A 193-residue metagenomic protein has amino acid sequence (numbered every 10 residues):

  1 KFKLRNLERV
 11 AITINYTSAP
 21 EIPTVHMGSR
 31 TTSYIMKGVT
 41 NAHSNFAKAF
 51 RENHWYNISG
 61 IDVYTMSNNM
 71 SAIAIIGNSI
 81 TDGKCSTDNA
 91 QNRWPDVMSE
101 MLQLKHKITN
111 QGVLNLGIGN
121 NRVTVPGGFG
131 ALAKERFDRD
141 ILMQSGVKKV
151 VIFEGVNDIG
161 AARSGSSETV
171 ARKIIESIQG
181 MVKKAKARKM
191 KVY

Functional and structural regions predicted by a protein language model:
K1-I76, T81-D88: N-terminal secretory targeting modules
S18-A19, S79-G83, I118-T124, V156-G160: Solvent-exposed loop/turn segments at secondary-structure junctions within structured extracellular/periplasmic domains
T65-M70, E100-T109: Secondary-structure boundary elements
A72-G77, T81, Q111-G117, K148-E154 (+2 more regions): Structural recognition of the beta-strand scaffold that forms the well-ordered cores of secreted hydrolase catalytic
N89, D96, E100, H106 (+1 more regions): Alpha-helical cap/lid subdomain in secreted, periplasmic, or secretory-pathway luminal O-acyl-processing enzymes
H106-V125: Short connector loops at secondary-structure junctions
